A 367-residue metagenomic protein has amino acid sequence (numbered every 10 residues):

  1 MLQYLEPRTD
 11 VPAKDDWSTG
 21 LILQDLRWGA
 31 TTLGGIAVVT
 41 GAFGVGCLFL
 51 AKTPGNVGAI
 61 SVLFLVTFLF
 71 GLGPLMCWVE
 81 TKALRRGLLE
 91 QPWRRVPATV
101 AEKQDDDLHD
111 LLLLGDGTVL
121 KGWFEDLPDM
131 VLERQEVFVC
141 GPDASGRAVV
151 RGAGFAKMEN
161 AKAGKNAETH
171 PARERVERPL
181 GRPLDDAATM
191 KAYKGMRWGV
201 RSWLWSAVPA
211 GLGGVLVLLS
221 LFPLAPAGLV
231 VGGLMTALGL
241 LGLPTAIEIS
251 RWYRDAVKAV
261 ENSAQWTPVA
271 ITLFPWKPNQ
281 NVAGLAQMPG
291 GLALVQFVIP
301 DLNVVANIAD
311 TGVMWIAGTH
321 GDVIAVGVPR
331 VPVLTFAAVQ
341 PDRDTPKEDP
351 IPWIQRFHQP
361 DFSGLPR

Functional and structural regions predicted by a protein language model:
M1-G29, E133, G154-R201: Cytosolic juxtamembrane N-terminal segments of multi-pass membrane proteins
M1-L2, T245-W252, A256-K258, W353 (+1 more regions): A eukaryote-biased signal for long
P7-I22, E261-P278, V298, V339-K347: Cytosolic/matrix-facing juxtamembrane and C-terminal tails of multi-pass cellular membrane proteins
K14-G87, A187-A259: Alpha-helical transmembrane spans
L88-D106, V260-Q280: Structural detector for short beta-strands of small beta-barrel domains
D105-L113, P278-Q287: Short aromatic-glycine-enriched beta-strand elements
T118-F124, L292-V298: A short macromolecule-binding patch
D126-L184, L302-R367: A membrane-cytosol interface segment of integral membrane proteins
